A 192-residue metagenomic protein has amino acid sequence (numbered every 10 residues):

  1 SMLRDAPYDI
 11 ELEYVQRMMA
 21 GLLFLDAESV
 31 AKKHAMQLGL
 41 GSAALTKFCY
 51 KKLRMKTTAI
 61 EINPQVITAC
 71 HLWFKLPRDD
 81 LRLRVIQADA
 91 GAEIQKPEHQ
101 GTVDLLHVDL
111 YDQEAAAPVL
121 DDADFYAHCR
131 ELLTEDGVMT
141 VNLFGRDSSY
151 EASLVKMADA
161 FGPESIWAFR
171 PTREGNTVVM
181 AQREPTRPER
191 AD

Functional and structural regions predicted by a protein language model:
S1-P7, L12-E13, F24, V155 (+1 more regions): SAM/dcSAM-binding transferase cores
A6-D136, D147-S148: The AdoMet/dcAdoMet-binding core of the Class I SAM-like
A117, A123-P188: C-terminal substrate-binding/active-site "lid" region of AdoMet-derived donor-dependent transferases
